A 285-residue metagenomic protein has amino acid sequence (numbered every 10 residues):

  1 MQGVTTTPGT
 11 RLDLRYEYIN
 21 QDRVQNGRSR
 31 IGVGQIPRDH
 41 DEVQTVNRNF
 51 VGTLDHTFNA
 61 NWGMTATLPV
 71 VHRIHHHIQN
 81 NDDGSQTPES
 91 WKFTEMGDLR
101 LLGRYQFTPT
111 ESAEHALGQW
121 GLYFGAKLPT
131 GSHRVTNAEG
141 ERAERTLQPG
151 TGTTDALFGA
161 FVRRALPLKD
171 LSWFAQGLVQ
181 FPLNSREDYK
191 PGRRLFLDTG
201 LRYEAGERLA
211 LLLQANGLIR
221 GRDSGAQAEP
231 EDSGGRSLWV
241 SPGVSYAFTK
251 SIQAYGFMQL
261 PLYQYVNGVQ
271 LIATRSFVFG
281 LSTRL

Functional and structural regions predicted by a protein language model:
Q2-G9, Q21-V24, N61, P109-Q119 (+3 more regions): Short loop/turn motifs that connect adjacent beta-strands in outer-membrane beta-barrel proteins
T5, Y16-Y18, H56, L68 (+7 more regions): Residue-level signature of outer-membrane beta-barrel architecture
T6-P8, Q44-F50, T94-L101, G118 (+4 more regions): Residues that define the transmembrane beta-barrel architecture of outer-membrane proteins
T10-L14, M64-A66, L101, G118-F124 (+6 more regions): Transmembrane beta-strands of outer-membrane beta-barrel proteins
D13, T53, L102-R104, G159-R163 (+4 more regions): Outer-membrane beta-barrel architecture
Y18-N49: Surface-exposed strand-loop-strand hairpins of Gram-negative outer-membrane beta-barrel proteins
Q25-G34, S185-L285: Outer membrane beta-barrel transmembrane domains
P69-Q176, Q180-P191: Outer-membrane pore/translocation modules
